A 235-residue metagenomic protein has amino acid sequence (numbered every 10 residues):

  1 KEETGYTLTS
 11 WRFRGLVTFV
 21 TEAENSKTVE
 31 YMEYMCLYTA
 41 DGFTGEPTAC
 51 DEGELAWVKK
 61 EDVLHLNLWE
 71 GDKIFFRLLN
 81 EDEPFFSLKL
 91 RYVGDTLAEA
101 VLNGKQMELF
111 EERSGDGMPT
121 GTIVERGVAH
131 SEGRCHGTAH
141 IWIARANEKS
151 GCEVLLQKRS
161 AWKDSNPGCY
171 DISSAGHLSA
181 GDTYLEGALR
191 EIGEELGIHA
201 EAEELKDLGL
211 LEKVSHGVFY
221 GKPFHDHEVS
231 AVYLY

Functional and structural regions predicted by a protein language model:
K1-T4, A188, I192: Small-side-chain secondary-structure face that scaffolds active or pore-lining regions
G5-E46, A161, E195-Y235: Active-site segment of metal-dependent pyrophosphate-handling enzymes, primarily the Nudix hydrolase catalytic core
L37-T39, P47-L79, A98-Q106, V232: NUDIX/MutT-family hydrolases
F85-M107: Acidic/histidine-enriched, glycine/proline-rich intrinsically disordered or flexible terminal extensions
Q106-K149: Acidic, metal-coordinating catalytic segment for phosphate/diphosphate chemistry, firing primarily on the Nudix
T138-H177: A glycine-rich, hydrophobic loop/mini-helix early in the fold
